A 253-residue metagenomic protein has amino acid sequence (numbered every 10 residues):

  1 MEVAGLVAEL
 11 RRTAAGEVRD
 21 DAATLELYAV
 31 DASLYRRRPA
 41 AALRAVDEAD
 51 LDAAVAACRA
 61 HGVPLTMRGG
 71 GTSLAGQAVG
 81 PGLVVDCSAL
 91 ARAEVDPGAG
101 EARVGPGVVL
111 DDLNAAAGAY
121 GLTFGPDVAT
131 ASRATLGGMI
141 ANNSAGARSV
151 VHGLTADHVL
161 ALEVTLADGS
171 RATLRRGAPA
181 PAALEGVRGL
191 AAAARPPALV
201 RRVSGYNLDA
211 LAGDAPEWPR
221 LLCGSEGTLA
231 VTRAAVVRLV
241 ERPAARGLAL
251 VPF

Functional and structural regions predicted by a protein language model:
M1-V18: A charged N-terminal "starter" segment
L6-E9, A54, L113-A116: Hydrophobic side chains in well-ordered alpha-helices
L10, A22-E26, V30-L90, V104 (+1 more regions): Glycine-rich N-terminal segment of FAD-binding domains in flavoprotein oxidoreductases, spanning the beta-loop-helix
A15, R37-A40, G80-G82, A99 (+2 more regions): Sequence-level motif detector for i,i+2 pairs with an aromatic at +2
V18-D20, A172: Glycine/threonine-rich helix-loop capping motifs at alpha-helix boundaries
R92-D96, A102-F253: FAD-binding subdomain of flavoenzyme oxidoreductases
